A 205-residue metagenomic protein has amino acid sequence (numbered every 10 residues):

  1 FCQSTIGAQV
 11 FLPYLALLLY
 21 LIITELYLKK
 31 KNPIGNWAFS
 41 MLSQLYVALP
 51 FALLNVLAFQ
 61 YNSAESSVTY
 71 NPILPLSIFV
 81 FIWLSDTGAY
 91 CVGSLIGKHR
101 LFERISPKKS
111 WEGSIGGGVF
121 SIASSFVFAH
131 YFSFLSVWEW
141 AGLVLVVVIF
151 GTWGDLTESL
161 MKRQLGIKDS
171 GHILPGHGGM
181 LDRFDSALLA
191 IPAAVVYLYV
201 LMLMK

Functional and structural regions predicted by a protein language model:
F1-V146: Membrane-embedded alpha-helical bundles of polytopic integral membrane proteins
Y14, F51, G176, I191-A193: Hydrophobic residues in alpha-helical membrane-spanning segments
V80-K98, F102, W111, I115 (+1 more regions): Acidic (Asp/Glu-rich) catalytic motifs at the cytosolic membrane interface
P107, F134, G176, A187 (+1 more regions): Juxtamembrane helix-loop transition sites at the ends of transmembrane segments in multi-pass membrane proteins
S121-I122, R183, A190, Y199: Hydrophobic transmembrane alpha-helices of multi-pass small-molecule transporters
V196-K205: Juxtamembrane boundary at the C-terminal end of a transmembrane helix
